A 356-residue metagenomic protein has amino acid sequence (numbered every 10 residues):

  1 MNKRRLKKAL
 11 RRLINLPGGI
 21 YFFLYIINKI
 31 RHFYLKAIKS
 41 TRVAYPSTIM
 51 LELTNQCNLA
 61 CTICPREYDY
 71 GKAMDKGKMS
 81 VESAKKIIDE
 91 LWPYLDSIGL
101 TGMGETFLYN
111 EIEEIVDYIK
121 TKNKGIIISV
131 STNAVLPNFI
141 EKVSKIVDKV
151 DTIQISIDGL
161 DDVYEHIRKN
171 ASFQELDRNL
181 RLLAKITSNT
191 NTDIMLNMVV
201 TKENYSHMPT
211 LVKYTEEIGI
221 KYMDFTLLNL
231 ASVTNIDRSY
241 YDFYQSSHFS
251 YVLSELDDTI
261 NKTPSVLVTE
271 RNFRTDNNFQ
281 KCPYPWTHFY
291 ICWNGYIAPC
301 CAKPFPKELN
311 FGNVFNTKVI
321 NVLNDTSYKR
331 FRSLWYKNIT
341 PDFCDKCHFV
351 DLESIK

Functional and structural regions predicted by a protein language model:
N2-R11, E52, A73-M74, M79 (+5 more regions): Radical SAM enzyme [4Fe-4S]-AdoMet core and its adjacent flexible, acidic and glycine-rich loops/tails across
K7-T152, N170, Q174, R178 (+4 more regions): Conserved alpha-helical substructure of the radical SAM core
K29-S47, E67, F279, Y296-K356: Flexible mid-to-C-terminal extensions adjoining Fe-S/redox cofactors in radical SAM and related proteins
Q56, A60, K281, F343: The −1 position to Zn-ligating cysteines in a subset of zinc-ribbon hairpins
N58, E105, E113, L136-P137 (+5 more regions): Alpha-helix N-cap/helix-start and coil->helix boundary motif
Y68, G102, I157, L227 (+1 more regions): Residues that line or immediately flank small-molecule/substrate-binding pockets and catalytic motifs
